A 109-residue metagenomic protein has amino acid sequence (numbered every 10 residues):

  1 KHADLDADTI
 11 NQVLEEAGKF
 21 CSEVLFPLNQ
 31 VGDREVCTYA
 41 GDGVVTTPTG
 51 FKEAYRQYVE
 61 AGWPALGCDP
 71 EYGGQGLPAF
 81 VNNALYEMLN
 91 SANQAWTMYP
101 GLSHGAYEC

Functional and structural regions predicted by a protein language model:
K1-G101: Amphipathic, small/basic residue-rich leader segments at the start of a protein or domain
H104: His/Asp/Glu-enriched, well-ordered alpha-helical/loop segment that forms or immediately abuts the divalent-metal
Y107-E108: Phosphate/diphosphate-binding loops
